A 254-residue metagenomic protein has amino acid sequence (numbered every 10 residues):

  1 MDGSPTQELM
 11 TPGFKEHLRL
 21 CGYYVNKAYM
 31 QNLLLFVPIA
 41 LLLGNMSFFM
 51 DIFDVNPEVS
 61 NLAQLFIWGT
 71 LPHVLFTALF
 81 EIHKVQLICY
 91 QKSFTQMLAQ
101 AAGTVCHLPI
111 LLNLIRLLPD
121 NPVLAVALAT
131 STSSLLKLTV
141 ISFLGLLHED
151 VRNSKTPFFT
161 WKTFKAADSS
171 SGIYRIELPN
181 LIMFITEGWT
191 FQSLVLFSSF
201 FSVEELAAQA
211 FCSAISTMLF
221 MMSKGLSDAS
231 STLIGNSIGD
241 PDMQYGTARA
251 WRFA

Functional and structural regions predicted by a protein language model:
M1-A40, F80-Q96, L206-A254: Small-residue-rich hydrophobic transmembrane alpha-helices
P12, M50-P57, N113-N121, L181 (+3 more regions): Helix-terminus/linker motif at the lipid-water interface of multi-pass membrane proteins
E16-N26, S47-T70: Membrane-interface helix-capping segments at transmembrane helix termini in multi-pass transporters
K27, F36, G103-V105, S131-L138 (+1 more regions): Residue-level recognition of pore/gate-forming positions within transmembrane alpha-helices of multi-pass
N32, I67-T70, V74, Q100-A101 (+4 more regions): Residue-level recognition of transmembrane alpha-helices in multi-pass small-molecule transporters/permeases
L41-N45, P57-H83, S171, I215-L219: Alpha-helical transmembrane segments of multi-pass membrane proteins
F94, T104-T139, F143, A207: Membrane-interface helix-loop junctions in multi-pass transport and translocation proteins
L124-S131, L136-G188, Q192, L196: Interhelical loop/hinge segments that connect adjacent transmembrane helices in multipass membrane
